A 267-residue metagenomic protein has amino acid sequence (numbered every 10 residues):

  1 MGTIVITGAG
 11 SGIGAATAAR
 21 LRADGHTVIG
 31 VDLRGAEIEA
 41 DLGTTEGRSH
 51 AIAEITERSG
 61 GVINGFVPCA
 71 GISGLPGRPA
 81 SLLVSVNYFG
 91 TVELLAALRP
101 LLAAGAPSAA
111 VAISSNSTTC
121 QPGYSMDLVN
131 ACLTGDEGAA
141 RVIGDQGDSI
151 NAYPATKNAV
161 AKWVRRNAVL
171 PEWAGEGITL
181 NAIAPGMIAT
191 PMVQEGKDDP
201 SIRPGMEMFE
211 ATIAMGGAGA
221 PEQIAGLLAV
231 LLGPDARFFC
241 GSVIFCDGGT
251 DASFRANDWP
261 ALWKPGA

Functional and structural regions predicted by a protein language model:
G10-G12, T17-A19: N-terminal Rossmann NAD(P)H-binding glycine-rich loop of SDR-like oxidoreductase domains
L33-H50: Rossmann-fold cofactor-recognition segment
E37, L83-V84: A hydrophobic alpha-helix adjacent to the NAD(P)-binding/active-site core of NAD(P)-dependent oxidoreductases, strongly
V67, V111-I113, L180-I183, V193 (+2 more regions): Hydrophobic structural elements of the Rossmann-like NAD(P)H-binding subdomain that define the short-chain
I72-P76, A103-G175, M187-I188: Catalytic loop of short-chain dehydrogenase/reductase
E93, A152-P154, N158-A161, A182 (+4 more regions): C-terminal helical subdomain
G123-L133, I188-T212, S253-A267: A glycine/serine/threonine-rich, flexible loop-to-helix segment that serves as the NAD(P) cofactor-binding "lid"
